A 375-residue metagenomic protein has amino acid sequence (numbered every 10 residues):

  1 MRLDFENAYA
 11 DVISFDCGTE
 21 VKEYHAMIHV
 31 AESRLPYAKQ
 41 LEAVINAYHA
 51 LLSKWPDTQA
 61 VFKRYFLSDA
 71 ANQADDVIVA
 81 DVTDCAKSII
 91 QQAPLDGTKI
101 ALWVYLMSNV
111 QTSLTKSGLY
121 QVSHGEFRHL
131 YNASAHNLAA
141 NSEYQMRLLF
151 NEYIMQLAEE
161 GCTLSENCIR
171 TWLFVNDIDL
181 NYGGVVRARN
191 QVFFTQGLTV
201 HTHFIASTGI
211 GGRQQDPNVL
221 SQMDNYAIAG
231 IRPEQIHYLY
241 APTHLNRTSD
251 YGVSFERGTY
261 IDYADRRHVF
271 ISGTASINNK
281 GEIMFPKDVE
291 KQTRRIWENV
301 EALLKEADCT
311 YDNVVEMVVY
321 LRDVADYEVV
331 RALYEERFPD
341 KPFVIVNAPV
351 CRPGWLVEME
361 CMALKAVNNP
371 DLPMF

Functional and structural regions predicted by a protein language model:
M1-D312, L321-F375: N-terminal presequence-like segments and the immediate start of the first folded domain
